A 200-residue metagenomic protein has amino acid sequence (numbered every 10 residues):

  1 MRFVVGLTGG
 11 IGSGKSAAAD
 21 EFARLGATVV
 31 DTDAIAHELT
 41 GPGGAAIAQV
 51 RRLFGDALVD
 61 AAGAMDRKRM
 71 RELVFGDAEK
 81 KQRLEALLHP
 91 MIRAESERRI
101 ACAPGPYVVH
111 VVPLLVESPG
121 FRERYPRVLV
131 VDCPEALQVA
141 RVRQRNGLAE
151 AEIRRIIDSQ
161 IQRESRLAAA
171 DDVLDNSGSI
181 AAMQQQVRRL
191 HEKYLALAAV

Functional and structural regions predicted by a protein language model:
M1-M65, Q185, E192-V200: Glycine-rich phosphate-binding loop of ATP-dependent small-molecule kinases
G14, D33, L84, V109 (+3 more regions): Residue-level signal for inorganic ion chemistry
T28, R127, D171-D172: Well-ordered beta-strand positions
A34-H37, C133-A136, R155-D158, I180: Short, acidic/turn-prone active-site loops that include or flank metal/cofactor- and phosphate-binding residues
A34-Y107: ATP-dependent small-molecule kinase phosphotransfer cores that center on conserved nucleotide phosphate-binding segments
I47-R51, E135-R143, E150, R154: An amphipathic alpha-helix signature
I92-E95, P104, R122-E123, Q144 (+2 more regions): Small-molecule kinase domains that catalyze NTP-dependent phosphoryl transfer to phosphate-bearing small molecules
A94-C102, Y107-Q144: ATP-dependent NMP and nucleoside kinases share a basic, alpha-helical "lid"
